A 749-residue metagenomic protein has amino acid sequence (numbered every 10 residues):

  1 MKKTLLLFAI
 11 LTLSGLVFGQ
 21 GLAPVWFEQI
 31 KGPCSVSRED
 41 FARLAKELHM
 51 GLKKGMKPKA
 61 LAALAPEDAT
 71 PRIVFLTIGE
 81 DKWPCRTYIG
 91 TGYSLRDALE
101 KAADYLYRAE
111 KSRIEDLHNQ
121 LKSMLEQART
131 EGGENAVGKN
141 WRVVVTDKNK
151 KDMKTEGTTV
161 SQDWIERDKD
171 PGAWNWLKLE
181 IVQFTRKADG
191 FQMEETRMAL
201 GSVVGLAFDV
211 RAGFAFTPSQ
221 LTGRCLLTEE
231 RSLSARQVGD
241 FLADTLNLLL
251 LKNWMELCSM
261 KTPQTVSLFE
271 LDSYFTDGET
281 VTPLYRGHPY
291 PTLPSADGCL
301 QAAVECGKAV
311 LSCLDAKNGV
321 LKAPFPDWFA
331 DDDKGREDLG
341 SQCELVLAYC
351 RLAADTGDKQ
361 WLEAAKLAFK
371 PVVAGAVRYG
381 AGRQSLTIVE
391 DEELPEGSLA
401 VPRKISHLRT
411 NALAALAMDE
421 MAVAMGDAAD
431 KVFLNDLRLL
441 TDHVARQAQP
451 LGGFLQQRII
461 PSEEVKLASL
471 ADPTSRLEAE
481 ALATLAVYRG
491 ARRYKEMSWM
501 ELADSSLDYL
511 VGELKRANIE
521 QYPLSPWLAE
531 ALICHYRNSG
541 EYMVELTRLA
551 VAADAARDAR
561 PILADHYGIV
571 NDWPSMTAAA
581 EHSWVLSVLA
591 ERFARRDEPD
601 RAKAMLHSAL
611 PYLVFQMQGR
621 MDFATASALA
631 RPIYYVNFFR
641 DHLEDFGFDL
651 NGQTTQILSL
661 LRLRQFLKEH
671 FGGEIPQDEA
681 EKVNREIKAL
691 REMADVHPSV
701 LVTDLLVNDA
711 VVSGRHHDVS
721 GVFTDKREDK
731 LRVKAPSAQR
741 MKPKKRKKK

Functional and structural regions predicted by a protein language model:
T4-L13: Sec-dependent N-terminal signal peptides
L16-F18: Sec/Tat signal peptide C-region and signal peptidase I cleavage site
Q20-W26, P33-K57, L61, I73-G79 (+8 more regions): Glycan-recognition and catalytic cores of secretory/periplasmic carbohydrate-active enzymes
E67-R72: Short, small/polar residue-rich loop motifs at catalytic or cofactor-binding pockets
L99-L125: A charged amphipathic helix-loop-strand protein-protein interaction module that recurs in cytosolic assemblies
M153-T155: Extended non-catalytic scaffold regions that mediate assembly and binding in large macromolecular machines
W176-Q183: Core nucleotide-handling region used for phosphoryl-transfer chemistry
